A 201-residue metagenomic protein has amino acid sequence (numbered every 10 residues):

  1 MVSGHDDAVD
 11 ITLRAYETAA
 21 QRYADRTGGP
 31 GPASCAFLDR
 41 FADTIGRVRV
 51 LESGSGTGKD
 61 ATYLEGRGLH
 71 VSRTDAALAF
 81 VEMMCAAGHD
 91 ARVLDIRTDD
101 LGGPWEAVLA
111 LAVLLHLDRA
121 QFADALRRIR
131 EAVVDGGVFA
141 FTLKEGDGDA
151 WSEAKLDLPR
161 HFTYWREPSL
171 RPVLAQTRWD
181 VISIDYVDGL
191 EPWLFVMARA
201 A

Functional and structural regions predicted by a protein language model:
M1-L51, G56-G103, A120-D124, R128 (+1 more regions): Class I (Rossmann-like) S-adenosyl-L-methionine-dependent methyltransferase catalytic domain, capturing the SAM-binding
L109: A conserved beta-strand element that flanks and buttresses the S-adenosyl-L-methionine
A112-H116: Short catalytic micro-motifs in class I SAM-dependent methyltransferases
D118-R119, V133-V134: Helix-to-beta-strand junctions that scaffold the AdoMet/dcAdoMet cofactor pocket in Class I SAM-dependent enzymes
